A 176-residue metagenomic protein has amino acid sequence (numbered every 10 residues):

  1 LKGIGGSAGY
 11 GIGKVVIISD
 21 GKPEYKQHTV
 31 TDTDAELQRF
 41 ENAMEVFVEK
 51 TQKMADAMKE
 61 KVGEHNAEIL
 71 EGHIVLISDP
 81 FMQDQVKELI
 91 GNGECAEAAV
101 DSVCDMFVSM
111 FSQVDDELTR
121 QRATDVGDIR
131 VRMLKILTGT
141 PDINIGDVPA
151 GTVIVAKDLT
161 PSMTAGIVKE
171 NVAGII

Functional and structural regions predicted by a protein language model:
L1-I176: Non-catalytic, soluble scaffold/interaction modules
